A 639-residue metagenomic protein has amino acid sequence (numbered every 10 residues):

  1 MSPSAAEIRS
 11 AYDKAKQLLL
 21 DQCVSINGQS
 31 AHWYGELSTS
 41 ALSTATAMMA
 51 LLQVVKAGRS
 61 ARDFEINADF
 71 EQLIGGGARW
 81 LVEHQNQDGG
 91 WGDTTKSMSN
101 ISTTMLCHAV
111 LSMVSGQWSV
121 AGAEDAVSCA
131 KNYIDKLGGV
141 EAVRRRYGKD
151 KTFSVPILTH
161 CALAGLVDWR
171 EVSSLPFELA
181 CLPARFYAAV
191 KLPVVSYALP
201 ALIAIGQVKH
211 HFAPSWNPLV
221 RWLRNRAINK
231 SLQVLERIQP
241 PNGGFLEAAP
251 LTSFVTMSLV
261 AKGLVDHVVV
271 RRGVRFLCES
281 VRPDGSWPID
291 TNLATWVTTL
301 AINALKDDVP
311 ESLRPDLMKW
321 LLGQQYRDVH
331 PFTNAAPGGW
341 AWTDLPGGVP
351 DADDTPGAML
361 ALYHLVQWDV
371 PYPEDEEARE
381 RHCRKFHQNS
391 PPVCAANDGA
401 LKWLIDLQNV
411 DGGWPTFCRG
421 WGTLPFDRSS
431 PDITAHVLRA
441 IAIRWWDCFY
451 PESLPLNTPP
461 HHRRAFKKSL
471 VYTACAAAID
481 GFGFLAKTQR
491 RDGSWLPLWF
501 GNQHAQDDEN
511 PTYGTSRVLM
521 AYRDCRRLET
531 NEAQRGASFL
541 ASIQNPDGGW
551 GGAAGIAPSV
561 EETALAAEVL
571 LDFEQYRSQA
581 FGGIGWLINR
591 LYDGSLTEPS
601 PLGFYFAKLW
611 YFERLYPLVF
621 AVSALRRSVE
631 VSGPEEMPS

Functional and structural regions predicted by a protein language model:
M1-Y12, H32-G76, Q87-S128, N132 (+9 more regions): An alpha-helical repeat/solenoid feature that recognizes helix-turn-helix modules
K14-V24, A31-H32: N-terminal signal-anchor module of multipass membrane proteins
M98, P638-S639: Extended, basic/acidic-rich, low-complexity regulatory helices/tails in eukaryotic proteins
L223-E236: Edge strands and adjacent loops of beta-rich recognition modules
R271-R282: Surface-exposed extracellular loop regions of Gram-negative outer-membrane beta-barrel proteins
E380-F386, F466: Intrinsically disordered, low-complexity segments enriched in serine/proline and basic residues
